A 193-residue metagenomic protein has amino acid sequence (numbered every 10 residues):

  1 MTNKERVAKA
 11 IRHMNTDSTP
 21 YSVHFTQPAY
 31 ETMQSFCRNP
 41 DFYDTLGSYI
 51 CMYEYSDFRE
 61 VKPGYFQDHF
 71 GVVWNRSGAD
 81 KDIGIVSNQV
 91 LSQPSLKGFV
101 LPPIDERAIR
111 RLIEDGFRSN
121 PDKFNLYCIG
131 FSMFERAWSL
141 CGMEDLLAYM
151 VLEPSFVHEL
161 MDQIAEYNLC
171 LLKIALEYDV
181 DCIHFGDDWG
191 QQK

Functional and structural regions predicted by a protein language model:
M1-M33, Q67, V100-K193: Active-site loop segments of alpha/beta catalytic cores
N15, T45-C51, V61-K62, S119-P121: Short, solvent-exposed loop/edge-beta patches enriched in aromatic
Y21, S35, L46, V72-R76 (+1 more regions): N-acyltransferase acceptor-side catalytic subdomain
T26-R59: Segments that shape or occlude catalytic/ligand-binding pockets
S35-T45, I85-F99, I129-L140: An N-terminal domain-start capping segment
S56, D80, D188: Residue-level "edge-of-site" marker
E60-R107, S119-F124: A contiguous, low-structure linker/loop signature
